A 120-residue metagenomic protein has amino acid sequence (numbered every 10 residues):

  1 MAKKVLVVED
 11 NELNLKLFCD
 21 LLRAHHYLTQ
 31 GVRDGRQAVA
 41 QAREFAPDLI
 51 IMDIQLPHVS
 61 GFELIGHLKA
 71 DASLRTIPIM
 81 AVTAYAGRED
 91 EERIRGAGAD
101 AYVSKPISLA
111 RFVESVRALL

Functional and structural regions predicted by a protein language model:
E9: Conserved acidic carboxylate
K16-A24: Charged docking surfaces used in two-component/phosphorelay signaling
H26-R33, Q41: Short hydrophobic/Thr-rich beta-strand motif most characteristic of the beta2 strand and flanking loop of CheY-like
V32-R33, L56-V59, L68: Hydrophobic residue at a beta-alpha junction that N-caps the helix immediately following a catalytic beta-strand/loop
D53, T83: Active-site residues of response regulator receiver
P57, R75, G87: The feature encodes the CheY-like receiver
I107-V116: C-terminal output helix
